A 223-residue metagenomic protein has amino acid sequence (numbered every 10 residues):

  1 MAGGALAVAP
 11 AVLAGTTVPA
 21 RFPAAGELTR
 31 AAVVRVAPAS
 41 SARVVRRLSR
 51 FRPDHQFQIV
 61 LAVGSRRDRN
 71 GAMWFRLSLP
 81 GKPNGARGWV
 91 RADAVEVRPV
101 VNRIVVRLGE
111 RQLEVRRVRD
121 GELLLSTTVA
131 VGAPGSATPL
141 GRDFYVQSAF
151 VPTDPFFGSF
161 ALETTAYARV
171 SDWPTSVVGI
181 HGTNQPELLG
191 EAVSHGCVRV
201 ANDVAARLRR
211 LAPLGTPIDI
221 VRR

Functional and structural regions predicted by a protein language model:
M1-A11: Bacterial N-terminal signal peptides
A9-F22, S78-V105: Boundary regions of SH3-family modules and the immediately adjacent low-complexity/disordered segments in eukaryotic
V12-D68: Beta-loop motif signature
T29-A31, F57, N70-W74, G85 (+7 more regions): Extracytoplasmic
R52-E96: SH3/SH3-like beta-barrel superfamily modules
P80, G109, R116-V118, V129 (+4 more regions): Active-site-proximal beta-strand/loop segments in catalytic clefts of secreted hydrolases
A92-A133: A structural motif detector for short, solvent-exposed N-terminal "entry" segments of globular domains
A94-R103, A137-G141, V151-R223: Exported/periplasmic cell-wall-interacting domains
